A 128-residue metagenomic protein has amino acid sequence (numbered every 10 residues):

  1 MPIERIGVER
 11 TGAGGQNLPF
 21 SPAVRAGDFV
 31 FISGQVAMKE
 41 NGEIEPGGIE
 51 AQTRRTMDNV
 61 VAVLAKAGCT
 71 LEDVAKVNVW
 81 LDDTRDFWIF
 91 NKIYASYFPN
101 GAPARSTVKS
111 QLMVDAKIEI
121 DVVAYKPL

Functional and structural regions predicted by a protein language model:
M1-D58, A62-A75, L81-L128: N-terminal presequence-like segments and the immediate start of the first folded domain
